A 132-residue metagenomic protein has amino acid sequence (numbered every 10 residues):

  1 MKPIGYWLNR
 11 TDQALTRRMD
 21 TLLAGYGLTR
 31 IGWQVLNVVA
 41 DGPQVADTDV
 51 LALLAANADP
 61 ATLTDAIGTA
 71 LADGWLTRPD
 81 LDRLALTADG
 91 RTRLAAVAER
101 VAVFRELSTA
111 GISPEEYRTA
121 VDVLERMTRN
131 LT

Functional and structural regions predicted by a protein language model:
M1-L22: Long, low-complexity, charged/polar intrinsically disordered regions in eukaryotic proteins
P3, W7, I31, V35 (+4 more regions): Residue-level detector of well-ordered alpha-helical segments, enriched for hydrophobic/aromatic packing positions
A14, R30, T92: Short alpha-helical
R17-T69: N-terminal helix-turn-helix DNA-binding core of bacterial DNA-binding proteins
V45-A46, R118-T132: C-terminal regulatory/oligomerization modules of transcriptional regulators
G68-D122: Charged, amphipathic alpha-helical coiled-coil/dimerization segments
